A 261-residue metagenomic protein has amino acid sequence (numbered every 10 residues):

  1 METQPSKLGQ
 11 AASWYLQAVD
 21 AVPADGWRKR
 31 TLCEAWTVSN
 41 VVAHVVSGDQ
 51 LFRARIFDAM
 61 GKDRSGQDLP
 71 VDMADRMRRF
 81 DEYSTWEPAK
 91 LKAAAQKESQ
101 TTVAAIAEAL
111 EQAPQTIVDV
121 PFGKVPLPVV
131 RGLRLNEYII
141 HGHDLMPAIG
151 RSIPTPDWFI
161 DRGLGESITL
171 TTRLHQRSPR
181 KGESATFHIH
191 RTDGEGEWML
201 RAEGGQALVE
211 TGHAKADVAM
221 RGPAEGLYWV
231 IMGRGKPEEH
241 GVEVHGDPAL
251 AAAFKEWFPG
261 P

Functional and structural regions predicted by a protein language model:
M1-T3, L51-E108, Q112-P114: Short, helix-capping/interhelical loops that line the mouth of catalytic, cofactor-, or ligand-binding pockets
T3, K7, A11-D25, S47-Q50: Hydrophobic, proline/glycine-rich low-complexity stretches
P5-L8, K92-A95, R131-R134, Y138: Hydrophobic packing residues in well-ordered alpha-helices of helical domains and bundles
Q17-T37, A105-V125: Helix-loop segments that flank and shape redox-cofactor active sites
R28-P70, V120-Q176, L227: Short, contiguous alpha-helical
I160-A202: A glycine-rich beta-turn/hairpin centered on an aromatic-Pro dipeptide
M199-T211, A216-D217: A short, structured beta-strand/loop element
G212-P261: C-terminal interaction segments
